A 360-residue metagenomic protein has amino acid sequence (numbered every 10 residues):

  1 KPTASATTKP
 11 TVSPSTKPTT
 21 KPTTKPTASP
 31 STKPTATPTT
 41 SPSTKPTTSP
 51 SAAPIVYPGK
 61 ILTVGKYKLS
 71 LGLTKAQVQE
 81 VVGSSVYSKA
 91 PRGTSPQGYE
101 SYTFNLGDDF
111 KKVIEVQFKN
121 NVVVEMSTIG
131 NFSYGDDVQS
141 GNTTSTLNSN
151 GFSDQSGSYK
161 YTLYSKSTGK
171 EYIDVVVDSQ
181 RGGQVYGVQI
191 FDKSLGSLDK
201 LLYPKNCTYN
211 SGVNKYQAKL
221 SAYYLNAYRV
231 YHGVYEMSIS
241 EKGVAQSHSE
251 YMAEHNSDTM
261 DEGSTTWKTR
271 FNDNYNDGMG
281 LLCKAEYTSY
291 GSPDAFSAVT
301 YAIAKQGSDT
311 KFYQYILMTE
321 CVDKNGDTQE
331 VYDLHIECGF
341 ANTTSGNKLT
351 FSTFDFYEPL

Functional and structural regions predicted by a protein language model:
K1-A53: Ser/Thr/Gly/Pro-rich low-complexity, disordered linker/stalk segments of secreted and cell-surface proteins
T27, T35, P42-P54, S167-S238: Intrinsically disordered, low-complexity, Pro/Ser/Thr/Asn/Gly/Ala-rich spacer/linker segments adjacent to signal
K45, S49-K111, N214, N226 (+3 more regions): Hydrophobic, helix-prone linear segments
P54-P58, A90-D136, K160-T208, D277-G278 (+1 more regions): Amphipathic N-proximal alpha-helical interface segments
G65-A76, G135-N142, S211-Y223, Y235-G243 (+2 more regions): Soluble non-cytosolic domains of exported or imported proteins
E80-Y87, F152, N226-V234, Q246-S257 (+2 more regions): Sec-exported extracytoplasmic/periplasmic mature domains
F118-V176, W267-P359: A well-ordered secondary-structure block
G212-Y275, K324-C338: Short, well-ordered surface patches within globular domains
